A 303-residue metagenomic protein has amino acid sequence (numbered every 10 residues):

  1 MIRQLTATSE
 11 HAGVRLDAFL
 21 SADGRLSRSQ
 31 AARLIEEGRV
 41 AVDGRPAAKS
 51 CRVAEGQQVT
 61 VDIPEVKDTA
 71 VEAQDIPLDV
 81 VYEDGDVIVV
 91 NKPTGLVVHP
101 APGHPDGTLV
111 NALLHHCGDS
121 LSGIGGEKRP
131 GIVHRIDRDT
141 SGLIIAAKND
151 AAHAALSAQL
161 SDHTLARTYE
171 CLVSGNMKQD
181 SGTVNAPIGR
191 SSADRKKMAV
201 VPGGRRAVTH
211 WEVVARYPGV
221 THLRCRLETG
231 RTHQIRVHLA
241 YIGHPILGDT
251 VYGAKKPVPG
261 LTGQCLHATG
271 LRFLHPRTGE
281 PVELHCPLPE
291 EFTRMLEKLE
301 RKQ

Functional and structural regions predicted by a protein language model:
M1-T183, P187-S192, E290-E300: RNA pseudouridine synthases
D43-A48, G219-H222, P257: Short alpha-helix capping/helix-loop boundary micro-motifs
G44, I63, V237, K255-K256: Conserved "cap/hinge" positions at secondary-structure junctions
A48-R52, R224, G263: Short, surface-exposed secondary-structure edge patches
K67, I242-T250: Cytochrome P450 core scaffold surrounding the K-helix E-X-X-R motif and the conserved "meander" helix-loop region
V80, V173, H210-V213, I246: Conserved hydrophobic positions within beta-strands
G126-A158, A166, E170, N185-I242 (+1 more regions): The conserved catalytic core of RNA pseudouridine synthases
L247-G260: Short, surface-exposed loop/helix-turn segments at secondary-structure junctions that function as lids/hinges flanking
